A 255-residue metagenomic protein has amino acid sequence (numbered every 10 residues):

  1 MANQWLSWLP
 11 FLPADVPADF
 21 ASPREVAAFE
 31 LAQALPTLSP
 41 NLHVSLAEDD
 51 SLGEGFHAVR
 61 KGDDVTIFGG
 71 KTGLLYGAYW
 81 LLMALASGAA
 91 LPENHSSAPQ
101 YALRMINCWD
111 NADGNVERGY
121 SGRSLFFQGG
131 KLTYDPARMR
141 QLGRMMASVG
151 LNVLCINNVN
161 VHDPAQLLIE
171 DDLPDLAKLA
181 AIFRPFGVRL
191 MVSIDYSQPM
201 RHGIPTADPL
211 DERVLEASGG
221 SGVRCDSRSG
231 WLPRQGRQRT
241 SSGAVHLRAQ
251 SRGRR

Functional and structural regions predicted by a protein language model:
M1-E25, S39-E48, I67, N107: Short hydrophobic beta-strand segments
S7-W8, S22-E30, A34, S51 (+3 more regions): Feature activates predominantly on carbohydrate-active enzymes
A32-L35, G253-R255: Short, intrinsically disordered, charge-balanced linker/junction segments flanking boundaries in proteins
G55-V59: Extracytoplasmic loops/domains of multi-pass membrane proteins
L210-R255: Active-site neighborhood of glycoside hydrolase catalytic domains
